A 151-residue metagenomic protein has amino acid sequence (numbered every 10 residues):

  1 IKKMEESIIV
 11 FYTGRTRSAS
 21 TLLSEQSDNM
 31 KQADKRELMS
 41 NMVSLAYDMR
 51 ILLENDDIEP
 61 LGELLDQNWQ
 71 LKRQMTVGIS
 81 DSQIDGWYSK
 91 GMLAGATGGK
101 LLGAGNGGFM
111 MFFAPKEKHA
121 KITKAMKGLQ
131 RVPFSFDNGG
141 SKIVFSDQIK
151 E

Functional and structural regions predicted by a protein language model:
I1-G99, M111-E151: C-terminal nucleotide
G107: Glycine-rich phosphate-binding loops that contact phosphosugars or nucleotide phosphates
